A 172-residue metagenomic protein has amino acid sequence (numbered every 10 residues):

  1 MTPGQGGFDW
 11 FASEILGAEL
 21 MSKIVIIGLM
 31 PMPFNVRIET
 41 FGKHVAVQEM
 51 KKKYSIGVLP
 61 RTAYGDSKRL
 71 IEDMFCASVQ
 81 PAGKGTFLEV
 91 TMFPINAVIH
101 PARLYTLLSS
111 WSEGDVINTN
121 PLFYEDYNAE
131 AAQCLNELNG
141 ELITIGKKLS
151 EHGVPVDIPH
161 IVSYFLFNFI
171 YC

Functional and structural regions predicted by a protein language model:
M1-E39: Rossmann-like NAD(P)(H) cofactor-binding subdomain of soluble oxidoreductases
F11, L70-M74, E137-I145: Amphipathic alpha-helical segments that form well-ordered structural scaffolds and often line/cohere around active
G17, C76-A77, K147-E151: Generic secondary-structure signature for well-ordered alpha-helical cores
L29, M74-V90: Conserved catalytic core of two-metal-ion nucleotidyltransferases
I38-Q48, P94-P101: Short, surface-exposed amphipathic charged segments that create phosphate/polyanion-binding patches used for binding
K43, V47-T62: Short beta-strand and adjoining strand-loop segment in the mid-core of the Rossmann-like NAD(P)-dependent dehydrogenase
T62-R69: Short, conserved charged micro-motifs
L88-C172: C-terminal substrate-binding/catalytic lobe of Rossmann-fold NAD(P)-dependent dehydrogenases
